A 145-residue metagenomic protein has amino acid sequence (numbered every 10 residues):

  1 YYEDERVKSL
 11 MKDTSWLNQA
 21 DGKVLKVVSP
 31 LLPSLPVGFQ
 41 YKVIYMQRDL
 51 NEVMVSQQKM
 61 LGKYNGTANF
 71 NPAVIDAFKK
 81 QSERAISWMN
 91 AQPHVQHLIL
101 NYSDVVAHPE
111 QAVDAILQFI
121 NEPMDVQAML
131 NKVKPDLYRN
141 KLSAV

Functional and structural regions predicted by a protein language model:
Y1, A68, W88-V145: The conserved 3'-phosphoadenosine-5'-phosphosulfate
Y1-G66, A73, A77-K80, R84-Q92: PAPS-dependent sulfotransferase catalytic domain
